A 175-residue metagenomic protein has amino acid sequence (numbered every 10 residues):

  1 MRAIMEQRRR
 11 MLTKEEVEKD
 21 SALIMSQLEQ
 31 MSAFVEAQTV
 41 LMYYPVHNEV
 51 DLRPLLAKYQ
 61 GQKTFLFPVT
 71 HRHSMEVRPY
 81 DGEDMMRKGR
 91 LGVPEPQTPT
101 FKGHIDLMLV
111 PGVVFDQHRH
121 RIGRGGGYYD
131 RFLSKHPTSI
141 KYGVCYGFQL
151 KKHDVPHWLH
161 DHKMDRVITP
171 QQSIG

Functional and structural regions predicted by a protein language model:
M1-G103: N-terminal active-site beta-alpha-beta segment that forms phosphate/nucleotide-binding and substrate-recognition loops
Q7, G103-M108, Q117-H120, R131-G175: Surface-exposed, charge/polar-rich loops and edge strands
H47, R72, V114-F115, Q149: Short, solvent-exposed loop/turn segments at secondary-structure junctions
N48-V50, Y129, K151: Short, active-site-adjacent cap segments at secondary-structure transitions
D51-P54, V77, H118-R121, H153-D154: Short glycine-/acidic-enriched loop or helix-start segments at secondary-structure transitions that form or flank
P94, P111-V114: A structured binding-face within diverse protein domains that lines the active/interaction site
G123-Y128: Charged helix-capping and loop-helix junction motifs
